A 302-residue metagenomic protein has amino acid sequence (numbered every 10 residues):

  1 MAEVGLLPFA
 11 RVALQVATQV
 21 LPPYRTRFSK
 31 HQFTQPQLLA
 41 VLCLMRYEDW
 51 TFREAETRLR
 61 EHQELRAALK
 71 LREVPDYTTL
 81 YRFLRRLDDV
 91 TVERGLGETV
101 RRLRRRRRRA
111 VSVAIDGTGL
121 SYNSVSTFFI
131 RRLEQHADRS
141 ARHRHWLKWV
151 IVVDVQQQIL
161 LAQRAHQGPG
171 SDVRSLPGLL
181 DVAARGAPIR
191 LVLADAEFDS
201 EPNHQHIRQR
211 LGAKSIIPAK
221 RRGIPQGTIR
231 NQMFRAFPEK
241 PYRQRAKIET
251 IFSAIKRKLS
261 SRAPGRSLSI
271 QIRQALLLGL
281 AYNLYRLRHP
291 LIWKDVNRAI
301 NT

Functional and structural regions predicted by a protein language model:
A2-Y47: Basic, short loop/linker segments at the boundary and entry of helix-turn-helix/winged-helix-like folds
Y24-K30, L65-L69, A137, G265-S267: A short glycine/serine-rich beta->alpha loop
K30-H31, Q35, Y47, R82 (+2 more regions): Polybasic low-complexity intrinsically disordered regions
R53-L69: DNA-recognition alpha helix
A68-L87: Major-groove recognition helix of helix-turn-helix-like DNA-binding domains
A196-A263: Helix-centered, glycine/charged polyanion-binding patches within enzymatic domains that contact phosphate-containing
P238-T302: Basic, amphipathic alpha-helical segments enriched in Lys/Arg and hydrophobic/aromatic residues
